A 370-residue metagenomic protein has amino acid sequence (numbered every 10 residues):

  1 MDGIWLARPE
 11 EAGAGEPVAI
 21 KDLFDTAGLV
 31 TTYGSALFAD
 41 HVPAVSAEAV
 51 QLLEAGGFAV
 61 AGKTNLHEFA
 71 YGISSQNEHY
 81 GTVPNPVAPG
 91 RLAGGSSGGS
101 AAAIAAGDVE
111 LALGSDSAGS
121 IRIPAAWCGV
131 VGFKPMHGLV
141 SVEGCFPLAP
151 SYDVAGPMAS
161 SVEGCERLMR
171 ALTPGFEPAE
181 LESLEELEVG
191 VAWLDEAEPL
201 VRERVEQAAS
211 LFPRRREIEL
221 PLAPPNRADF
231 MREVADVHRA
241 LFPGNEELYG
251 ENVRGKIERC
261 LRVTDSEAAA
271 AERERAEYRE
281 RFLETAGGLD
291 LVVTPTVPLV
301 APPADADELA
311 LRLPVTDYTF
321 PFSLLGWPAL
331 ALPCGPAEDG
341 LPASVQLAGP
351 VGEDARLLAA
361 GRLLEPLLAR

Functional and structural regions predicted by a protein language model:
M1-V42, S46-A47, L52, H67-G72 (+1 more regions): Short, well-ordered alpha-helical
G3-A12, V131-E203, L368-R370: A short helix-breaking turn/cap at a secondary-structure junction
G15-Y33, A228-A276, L283, P333-P342: Short helix-loop capping/hinge segments that flank enzyme active sites or metal/cofactor-binding pockets
P17-A19, A61, E188-A192: Short, well-ordered beta-strand segments
T26-V30, F38, A171-M231, V253 (+2 more regions): Gly/Ser-rich, acidic/histidine-flanked active-site/gating loops
E54-M169, P328-P333, L341-S344: Short glycine/serine-rich loop segments
A55, E166, L172, A269-R370: Glycine-rich, small-residue loops and helix-cap segments that act as flexible hinges at active-site edges
V201-I218, R239-G244, E267-L289: Acyltransferase
